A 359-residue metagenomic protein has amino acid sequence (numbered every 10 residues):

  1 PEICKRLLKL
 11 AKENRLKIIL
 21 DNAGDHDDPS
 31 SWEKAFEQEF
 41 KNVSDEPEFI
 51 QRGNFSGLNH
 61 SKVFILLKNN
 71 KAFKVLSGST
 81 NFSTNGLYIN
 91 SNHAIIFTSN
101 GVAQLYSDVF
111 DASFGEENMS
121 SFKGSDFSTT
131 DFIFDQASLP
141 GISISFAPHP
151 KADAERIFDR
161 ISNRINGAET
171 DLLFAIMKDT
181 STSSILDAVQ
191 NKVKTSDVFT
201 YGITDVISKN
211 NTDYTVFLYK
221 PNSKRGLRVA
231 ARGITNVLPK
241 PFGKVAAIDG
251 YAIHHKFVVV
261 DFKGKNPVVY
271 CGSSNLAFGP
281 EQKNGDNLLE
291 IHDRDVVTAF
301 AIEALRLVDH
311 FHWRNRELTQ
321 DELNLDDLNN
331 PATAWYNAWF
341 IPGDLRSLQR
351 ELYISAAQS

Functional and structural regions predicted by a protein language model:
P1: N-terminal carbohydrate-binding/catalytic regions of secreted carbohydrate-active enzymes
C4-I89, I96-A103, S107, A112-N118 (+2 more regions): PLD/PLD-like phosphodiesterase catalytic module centered on the HKD motif
A72-F73, S125-F127, F132, I142-F146 (+6 more regions): Hydrophobic transmembrane signal anchors and adjacent membrane-proximal interface regions, especially in viral
I89-H93, T98-I157: Aromatic-Pro/Gly-enriched surface loop or interdomain linker that acts as a lid/target-recognition segment
T129-G202, S208-K209: Beta-propeller domains
